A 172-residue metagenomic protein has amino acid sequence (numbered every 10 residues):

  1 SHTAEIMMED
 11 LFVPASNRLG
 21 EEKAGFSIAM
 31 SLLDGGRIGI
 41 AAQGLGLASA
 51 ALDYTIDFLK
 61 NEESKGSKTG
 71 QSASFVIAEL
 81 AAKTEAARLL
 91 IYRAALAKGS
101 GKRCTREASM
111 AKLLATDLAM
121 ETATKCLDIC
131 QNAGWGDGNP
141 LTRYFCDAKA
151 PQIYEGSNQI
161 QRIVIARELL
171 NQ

Functional and structural regions predicted by a protein language model:
H2, M8, S16: Ribosome-associated translation termination/rescue signal centered on the conserved GGQ peptidyl-tRNA hydrolysis loop
E5-D10, A24, M30-Q172: Alpha-helical interface subdomain recognition
N17-E22: Cytochrome P450 core scaffold surrounding the K-helix E-X-X-R motif and the conserved "meander" helix-loop region
